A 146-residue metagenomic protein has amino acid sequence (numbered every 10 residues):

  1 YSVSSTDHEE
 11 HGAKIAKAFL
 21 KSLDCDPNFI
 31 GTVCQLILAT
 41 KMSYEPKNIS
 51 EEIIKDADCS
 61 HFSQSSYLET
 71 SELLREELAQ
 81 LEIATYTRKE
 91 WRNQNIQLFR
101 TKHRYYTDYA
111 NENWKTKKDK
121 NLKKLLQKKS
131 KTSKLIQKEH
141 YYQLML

Functional and structural regions predicted by a protein language model:
V3-S4, S22-C25, M42-M145: Divalent metal-dependent phosphate-bond-processing catalytic cores, especially two-metal-ion Mg2+/Mn2+ enzymes that act
D7, H11, N28-T32, N48-I49: Alpha-helix N-cap and coil->helix boundary residues
H8-L23: An active-site-proximal "capping" alpha-helix that borders the catalytic cofactor pocket
A16, V33, I37, Y141-L146: A broadly structural signal marking compact, well-ordered functional cores that mediate small-ligand/cofactor/substrate
L23-A39: Acidic/histidine metal-binding catalytic segments
